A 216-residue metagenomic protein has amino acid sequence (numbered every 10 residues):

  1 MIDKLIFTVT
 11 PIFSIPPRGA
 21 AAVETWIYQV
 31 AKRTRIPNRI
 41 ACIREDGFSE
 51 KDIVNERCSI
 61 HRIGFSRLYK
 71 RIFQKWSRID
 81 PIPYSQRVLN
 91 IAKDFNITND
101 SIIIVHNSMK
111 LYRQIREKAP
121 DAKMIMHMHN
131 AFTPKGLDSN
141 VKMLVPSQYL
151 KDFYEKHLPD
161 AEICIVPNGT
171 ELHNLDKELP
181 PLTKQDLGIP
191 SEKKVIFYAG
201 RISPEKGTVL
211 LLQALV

Functional and structural regions predicted by a protein language model:
I2-A20, E24: Nucleotide-activated donor-dependent transferases that construct or modify glycoconjugates
V9-P17, R33-I79: N-terminal strand-loop element at the rim of the active site of nucleotide-sugar-dependent glycosyltransferases
T25, K194, S203-V216: A conserved mid-protein helix/loop that constitutes part of the nucleotide-sugar donor-binding site
K70-I102: An amphipathic, basic-hydrophobic alpha-helix
Y84-V88, I104-K110, M128: Short His-centered aromatic/hydrophobic patch
R116-P120, M126, F132-Q148: A conserved, positively charged/aromatic
Y149, G169: Carbohydrate-associated surface elements
D176-I189: A short helix/loop element that forms part of the nucleotide-sugar donor recognition site in Leloir-type
